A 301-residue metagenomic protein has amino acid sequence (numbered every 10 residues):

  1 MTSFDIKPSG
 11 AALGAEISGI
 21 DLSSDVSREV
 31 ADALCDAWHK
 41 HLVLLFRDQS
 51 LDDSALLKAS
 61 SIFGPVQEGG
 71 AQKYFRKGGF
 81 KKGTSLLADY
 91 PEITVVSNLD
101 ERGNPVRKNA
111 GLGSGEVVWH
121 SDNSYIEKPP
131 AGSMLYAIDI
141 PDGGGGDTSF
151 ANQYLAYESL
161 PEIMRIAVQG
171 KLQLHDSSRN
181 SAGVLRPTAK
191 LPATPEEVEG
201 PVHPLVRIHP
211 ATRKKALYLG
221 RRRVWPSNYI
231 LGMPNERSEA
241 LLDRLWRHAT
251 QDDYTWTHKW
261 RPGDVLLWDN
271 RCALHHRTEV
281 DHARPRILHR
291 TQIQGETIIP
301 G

Functional and structural regions predicted by a protein language model:
T2-V43, R47-L267, R271-G301: Fe(II)/2-oxoglutarate oxygenase catalytic core
